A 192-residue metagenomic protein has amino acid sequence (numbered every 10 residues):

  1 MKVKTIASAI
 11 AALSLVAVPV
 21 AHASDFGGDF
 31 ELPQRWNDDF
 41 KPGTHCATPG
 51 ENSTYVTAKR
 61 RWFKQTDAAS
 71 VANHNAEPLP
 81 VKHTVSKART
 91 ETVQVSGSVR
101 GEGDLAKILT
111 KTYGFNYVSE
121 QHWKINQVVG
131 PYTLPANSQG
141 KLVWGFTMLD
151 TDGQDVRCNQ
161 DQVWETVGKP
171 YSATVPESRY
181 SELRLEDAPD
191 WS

Functional and structural regions predicted by a protein language model:
M1-S24: Secretory targeting and sorting signals
I10, F26, F30-L32, I108-L109 (+2 more regions): Extended hydrophobic/Leu-rich segments
L15-A17, Q34, A136, W144 (+2 more regions): Generic detector of low-complexity/intrinsically disordered segments and short hydrophobic N-terminal stretches
A17-P19, C46, G50, V95-V99 (+3 more regions): Hydrophobic alpha-helical membrane segments, chiefly transmembrane helices and signal peptide h-regions, characterized
S24-T90, R157-W191: Deployable pore-forming modules of oligomeric membrane-permeabilizing proteins
E77-T133: Membrane-insertion modules used to breach or fuse lipid bilayers
A88-T90, E102-D104, V118-E120, N137 (+3 more regions): Generic structural motif
V118-Y171: Membrane pore-forming effector domains from diverse proteins
